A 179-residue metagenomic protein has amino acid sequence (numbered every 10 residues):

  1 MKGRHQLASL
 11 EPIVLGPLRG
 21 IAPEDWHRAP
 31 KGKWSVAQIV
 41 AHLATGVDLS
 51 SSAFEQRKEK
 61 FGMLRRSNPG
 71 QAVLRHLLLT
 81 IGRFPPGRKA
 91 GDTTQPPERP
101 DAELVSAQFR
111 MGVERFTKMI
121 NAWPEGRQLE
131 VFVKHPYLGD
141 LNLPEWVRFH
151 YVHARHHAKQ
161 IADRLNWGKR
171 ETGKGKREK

Functional and structural regions predicted by a protein language model:
M1, G168-K179: Short, basic, low-complexity termini and linkers enriched in Ser/Thr/Gly/Pro that act as targeting/leader peptides
M1, L64-R66, V105: Terminal targeting/low-complexity segments that flank the catalytic cores of oxidoreductases
G3-L7, V36, V105-F109, V147-H150: Hydrophobic packing residues in well-ordered alpha-helices of helical domains and bundles
R4, A8, P12, G16-K33: An N-terminal domain-cap segment
L10, R75-R127: Acidic/histidine-rich alpha-helical segments that form the ligand environment of transition-metal centers
L10, V14, G46, S50 (+3 more regions): Alpha-helical packing segments of well-folded alpha/beta enzyme cores
D25-T80, N121-E171: Short, contiguous alpha-helical
